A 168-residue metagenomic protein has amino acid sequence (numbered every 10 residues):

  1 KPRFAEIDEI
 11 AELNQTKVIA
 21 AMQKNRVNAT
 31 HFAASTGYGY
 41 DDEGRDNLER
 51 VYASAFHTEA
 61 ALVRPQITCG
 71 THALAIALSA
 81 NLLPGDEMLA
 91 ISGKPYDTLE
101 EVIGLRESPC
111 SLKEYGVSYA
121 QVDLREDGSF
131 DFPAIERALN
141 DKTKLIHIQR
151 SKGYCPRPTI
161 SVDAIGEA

Functional and structural regions predicted by a protein language model:
K1-T58: Glycine-rich phosphate-binding segment of PLP-dependent enzymes
R26-A33, S111-A120, H147-K152: Gly-rich Lys/Arg/Thr-decorated short loops/hinges at beta-loop-alpha junctions or inter-strand turns that position
E59-V63, D86-L89, S118-A120, K144-L145: Structural motif
A61-E87, P95-R106: Conserved beta-loop-alpha segment that forms the PLP phosphate-binding cup at the N-terminus of a helix
S92-D97, K152: Acidic, glycine-rich active-site loops and adjacent beta-strand->loop/helix elements that engage anionic groups
D97-A120, A138: Flexible glycine-/small-residue-enriched beta->alpha junction loops that bind anionic phosphate/pyrophosphate groups
E126-A168: Active-site phosphate-binding strand-loop segment of PLP-dependent enzymes
